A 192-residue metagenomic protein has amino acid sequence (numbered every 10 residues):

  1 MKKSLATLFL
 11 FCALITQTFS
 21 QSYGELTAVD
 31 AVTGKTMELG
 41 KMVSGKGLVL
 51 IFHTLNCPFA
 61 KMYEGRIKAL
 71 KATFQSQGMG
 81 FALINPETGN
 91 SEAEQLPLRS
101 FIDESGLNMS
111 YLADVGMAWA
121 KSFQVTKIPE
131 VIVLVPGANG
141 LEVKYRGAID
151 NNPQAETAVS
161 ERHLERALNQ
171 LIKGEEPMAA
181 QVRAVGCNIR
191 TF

Functional and structural regions predicted by a protein language model:
M1-S4: Positively charged n-region of N-terminal signal peptides that target proteins for export
A6-Q17: Bacterial N-terminal signal peptides
T18-G24: Boundary at the C-terminal end of the N-terminal hydrophobic targeting segment
L26-L48: A short beta-strand-turn-helix
M42-K61, L168: Short active-site neighborhood of thiol/selenol oxidoreductases, capturing the structured segment around
K61-E104, V115-S122: Structural microenvironment flanking redox-active thiols in thiol-disulfide oxidoreductases
S100-K144: Short, internal strand/loop/helix patches that form the active-site neighborhood or redox-interaction surface
P136-G137, L141-F192: Thiol-/selenol-based redox modules, centered on thioredoxin-like and closely related oxidoreductase domains
